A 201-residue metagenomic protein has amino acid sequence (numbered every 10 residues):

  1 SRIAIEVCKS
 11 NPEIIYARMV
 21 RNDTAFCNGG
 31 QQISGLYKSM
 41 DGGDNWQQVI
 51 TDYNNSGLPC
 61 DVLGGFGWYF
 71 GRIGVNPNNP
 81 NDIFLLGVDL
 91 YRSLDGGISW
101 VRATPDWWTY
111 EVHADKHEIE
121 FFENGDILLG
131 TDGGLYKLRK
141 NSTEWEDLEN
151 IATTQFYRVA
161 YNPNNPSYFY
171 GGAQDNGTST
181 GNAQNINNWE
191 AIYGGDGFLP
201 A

Functional and structural regions predicted by a protein language model:
S1-A201: Beta-propeller blade termini and top-face loops
